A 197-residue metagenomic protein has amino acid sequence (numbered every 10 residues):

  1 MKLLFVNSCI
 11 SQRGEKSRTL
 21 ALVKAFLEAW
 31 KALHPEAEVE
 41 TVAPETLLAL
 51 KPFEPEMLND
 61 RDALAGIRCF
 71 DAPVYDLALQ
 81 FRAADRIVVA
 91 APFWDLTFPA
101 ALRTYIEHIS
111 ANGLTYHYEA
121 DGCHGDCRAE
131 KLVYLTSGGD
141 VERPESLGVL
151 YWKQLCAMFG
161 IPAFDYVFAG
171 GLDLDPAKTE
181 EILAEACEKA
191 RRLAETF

Functional and structural regions predicted by a protein language model:
M1-A91, L96-E107, R191-F197: N-terminal beta1-alpha1-beta2 submodule of the flavodoxin-like/Rossmannoid cofactor-binding fold
S8, P44, T136-S137, A169: Cofactor-binding loop segments of dinucleotide-utilizing enzymes, especially the Rossmann-like FAD- and NAD(P)+-binding
Q12-R13, L48, V141, D173-D175: Flexible, glycine-rich phosphate/dinucleotide-binding loops and adjacent beta-alpha linkers at cofactor/substrate
G14-R18, P144-S146, A177-E181: Short, solvent-exposed loop/turn segments at secondary-structure boundaries
R18-E28, L147-G160: Short, solvent-exposed amphipathic alpha-helices that sit in or adjacent to ligand/effector-binding or catalytic
E36-E38, A129, I161-A163: A generic structural signal for alpha->beta connector loops
R68-W152: Helix-loop-strand module that forms the ligand-binding subsite of alpha/beta enzymes
V149-F197: Glycine-rich phosphate/pyrophosphate-binding loop and the adjoining helix
